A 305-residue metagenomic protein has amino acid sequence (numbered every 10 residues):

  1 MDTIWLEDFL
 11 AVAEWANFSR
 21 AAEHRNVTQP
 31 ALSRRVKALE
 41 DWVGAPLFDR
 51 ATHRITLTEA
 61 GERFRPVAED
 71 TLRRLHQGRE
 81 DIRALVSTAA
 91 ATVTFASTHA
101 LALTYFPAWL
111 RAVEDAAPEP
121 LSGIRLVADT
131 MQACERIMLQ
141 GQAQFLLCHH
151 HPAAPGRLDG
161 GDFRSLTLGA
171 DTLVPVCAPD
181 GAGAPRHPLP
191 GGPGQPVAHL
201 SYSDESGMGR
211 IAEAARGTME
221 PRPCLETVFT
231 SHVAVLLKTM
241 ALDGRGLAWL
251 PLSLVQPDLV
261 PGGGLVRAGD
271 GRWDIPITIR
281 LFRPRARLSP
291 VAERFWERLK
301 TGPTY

Functional and structural regions predicted by a protein language model:
M1-D70: N-terminal helix-turn-helix
A60, F64-V67, Y105, W109 (+3 more regions): Short amphipathic alpha-helical coupling segments at ligand-binding clamshell hinges and other catalytic/signaling
A90-P155: Central regulatory/effector-binding core of bacterial HTH transcription factors
D129-C134, L139-Q142, H149, E205-R267: Hydrophobic hinge/microswitch elements
D129-Q195: Acidic, Gly/Pro-rich loop/turn segments at junctions of secondary structure
D162-A170, V260-I275: Short beta-strand->loop
A182-E220: Secondary-structure junction motif
V266-Y305: A late-sequence structural motif
